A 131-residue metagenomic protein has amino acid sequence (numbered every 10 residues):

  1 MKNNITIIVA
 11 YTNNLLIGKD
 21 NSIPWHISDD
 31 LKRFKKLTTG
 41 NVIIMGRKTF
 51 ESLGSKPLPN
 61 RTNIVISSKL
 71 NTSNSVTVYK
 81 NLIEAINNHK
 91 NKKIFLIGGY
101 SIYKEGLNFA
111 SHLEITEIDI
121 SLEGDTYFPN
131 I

Functional and structural regions predicted by a protein language model:
K2-I131: Enzymes that bind and transform nitrogen-containing heteroaromatic metabolites
